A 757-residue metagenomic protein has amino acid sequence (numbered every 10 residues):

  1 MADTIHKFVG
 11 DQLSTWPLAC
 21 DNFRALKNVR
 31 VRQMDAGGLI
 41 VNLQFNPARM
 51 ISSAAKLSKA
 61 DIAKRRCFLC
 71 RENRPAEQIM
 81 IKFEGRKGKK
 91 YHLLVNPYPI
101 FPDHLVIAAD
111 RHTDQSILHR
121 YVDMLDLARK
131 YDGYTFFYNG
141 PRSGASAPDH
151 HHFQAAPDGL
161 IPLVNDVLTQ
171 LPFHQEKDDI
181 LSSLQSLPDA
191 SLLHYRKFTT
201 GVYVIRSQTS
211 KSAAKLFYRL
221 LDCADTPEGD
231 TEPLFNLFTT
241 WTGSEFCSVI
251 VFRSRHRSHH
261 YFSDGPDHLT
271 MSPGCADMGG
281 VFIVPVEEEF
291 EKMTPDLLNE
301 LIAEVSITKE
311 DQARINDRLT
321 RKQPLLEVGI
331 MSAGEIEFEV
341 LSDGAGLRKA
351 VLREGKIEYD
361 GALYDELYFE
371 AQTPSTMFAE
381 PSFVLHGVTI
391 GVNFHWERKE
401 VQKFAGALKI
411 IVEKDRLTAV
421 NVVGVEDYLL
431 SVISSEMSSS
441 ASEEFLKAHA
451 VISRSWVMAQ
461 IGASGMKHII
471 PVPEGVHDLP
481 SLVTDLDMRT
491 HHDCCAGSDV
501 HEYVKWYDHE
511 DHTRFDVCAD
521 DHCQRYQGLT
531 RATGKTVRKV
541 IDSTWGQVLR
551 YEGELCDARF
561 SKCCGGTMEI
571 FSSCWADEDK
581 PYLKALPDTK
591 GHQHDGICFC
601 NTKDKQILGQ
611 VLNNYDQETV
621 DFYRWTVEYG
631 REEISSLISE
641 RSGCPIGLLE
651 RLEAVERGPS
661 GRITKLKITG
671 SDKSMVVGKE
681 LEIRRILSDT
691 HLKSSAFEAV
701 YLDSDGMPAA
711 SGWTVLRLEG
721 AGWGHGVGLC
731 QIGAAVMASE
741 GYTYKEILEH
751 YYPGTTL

Functional and structural regions predicted by a protein language model:
M1-L127, Y134-P141, S146, D158-L319: Active-site microenvironments that recognize anionic phosphate/pyrophosphate groups
V41, Y91, H151, F235 (+5 more regions): Residue-level detector of short, conserved catalytic/binding motifs and their immediate flanks
K89-Y91, D103-L105, D132-F136, D149-F153 (+3 more regions): Generic beta-strand structural signal
N96-Y98, N139-P141, A156, T240-T242 (+3 more regions): Short beta-strand micro-motifs enriched in acidic
Y121, R129, F217-L221, A450-M458 (+1 more regions): Short, hydrophobic/amphipathic alpha-helical packing segments that form internal helix faces or helix-helix interfaces
K130-D166, V715-Y744: Active-site beta-strand/loop microenvironment that shapes enzyme catalytic pockets
A147-H151, S244-F246, P659-T664: A short, glycine/Asx- and small/polar-enriched loop/turn that sits immediately N-terminal to a beta-strand
D317-L757: Conserved, single-site charged/polar hotspot
